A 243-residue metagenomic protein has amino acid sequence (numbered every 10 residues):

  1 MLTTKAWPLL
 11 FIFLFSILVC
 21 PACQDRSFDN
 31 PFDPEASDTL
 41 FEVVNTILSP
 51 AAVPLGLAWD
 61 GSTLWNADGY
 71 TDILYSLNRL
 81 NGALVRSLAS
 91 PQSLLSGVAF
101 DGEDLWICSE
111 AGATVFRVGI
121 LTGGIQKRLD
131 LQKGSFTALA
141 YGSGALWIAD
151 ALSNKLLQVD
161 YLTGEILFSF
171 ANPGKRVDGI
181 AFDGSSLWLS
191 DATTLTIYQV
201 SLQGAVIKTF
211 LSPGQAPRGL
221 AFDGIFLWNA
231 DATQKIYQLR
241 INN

Functional and structural regions predicted by a protein language model:
M1-L10: Bacterial N-terminal signal peptides that target proteins for export
L2, S16-I47: Bacterial Sec-dependent N-terminal signal peptides
E42-L48, A83-A89, G124-D130, E165-A171 (+1 more regions): A short beta-strand motif characteristic of beta-propeller blades
S49-D60, P91-D101, Q132-S143, P173-G184 (+3 more regions): Beta-rich, blade/repeat-based domains predominating in secreted/periplasmic proteins but also intracellular
P50, N66-T71, I107-G112, I148-S153 (+2 more regions): Conserved beta-strand positions in repeat-built beta-propeller and related beta-rich domains
I73-S76, T114-R117, K155-Q158, T196-Y198 (+1 more regions): A short loop-to-beta-strand structural motif that recurs across blades of beta-propeller domains
N78-G82, G119-G123, D160-G164, S201-A205 (+1 more regions): Short loop/turn segments that connect beta-strands within beta-propeller blades
